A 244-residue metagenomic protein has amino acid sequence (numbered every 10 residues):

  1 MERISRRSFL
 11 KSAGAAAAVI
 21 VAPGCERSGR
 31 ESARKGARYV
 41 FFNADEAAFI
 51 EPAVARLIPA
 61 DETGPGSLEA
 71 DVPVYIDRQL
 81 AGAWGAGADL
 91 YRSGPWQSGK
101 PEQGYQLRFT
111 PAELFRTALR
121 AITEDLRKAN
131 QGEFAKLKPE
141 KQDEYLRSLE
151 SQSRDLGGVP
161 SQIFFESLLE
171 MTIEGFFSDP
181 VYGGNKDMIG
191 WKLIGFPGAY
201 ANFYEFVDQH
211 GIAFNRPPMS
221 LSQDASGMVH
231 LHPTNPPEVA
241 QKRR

Functional and structural regions predicted by a protein language model:
M1-A17: N-terminal secretory signal peptides and thylakoid transit peptides that target proteins across membranes
R30-R38: Short, low-complexity, disordered segments immediately C-terminal to signal peptides in bacterial exported proteins
R38-A44: Start-of-domain signal
E46-P52, T63-R244: Mature-region segments of soluble proteins
R56: Substrate-recognition/specificity elements adjacent to catalytic centers across diverse enzyme folds
